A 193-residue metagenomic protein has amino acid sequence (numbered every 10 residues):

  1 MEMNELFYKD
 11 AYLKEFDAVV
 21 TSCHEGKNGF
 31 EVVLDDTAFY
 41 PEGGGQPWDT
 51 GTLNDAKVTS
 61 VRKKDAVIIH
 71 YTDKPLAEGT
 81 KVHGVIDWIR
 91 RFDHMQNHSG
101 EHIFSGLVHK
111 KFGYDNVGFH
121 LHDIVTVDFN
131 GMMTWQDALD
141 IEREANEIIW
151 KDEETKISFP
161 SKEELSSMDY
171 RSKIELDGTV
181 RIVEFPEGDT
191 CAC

Functional and structural regions predicted by a protein language model:
M1-C193: A glycine- and charged-residue-rich anion-binding loop/surface
